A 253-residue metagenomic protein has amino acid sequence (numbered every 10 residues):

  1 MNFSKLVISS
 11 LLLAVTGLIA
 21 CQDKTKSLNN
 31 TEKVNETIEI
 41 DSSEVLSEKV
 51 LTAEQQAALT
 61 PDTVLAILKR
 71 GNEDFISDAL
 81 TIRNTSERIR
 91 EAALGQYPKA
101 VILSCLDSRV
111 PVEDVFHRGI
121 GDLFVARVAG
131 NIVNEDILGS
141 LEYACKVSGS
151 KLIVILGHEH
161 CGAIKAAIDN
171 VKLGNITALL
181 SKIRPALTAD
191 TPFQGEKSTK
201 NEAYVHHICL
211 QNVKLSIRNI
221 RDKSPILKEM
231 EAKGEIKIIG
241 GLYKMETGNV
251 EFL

Functional and structural regions predicted by a protein language model:
M1-I8: Bacterial N-terminal signal peptides that target proteins for export
G17-A20: C-terminal motif of bacterial Sec signal peptides marking the signal peptidase cleavage site
Q22-Y97, G121, G130-G139, Y143-S148 (+1 more regions): Divalent-metal-activated hydrolytic enzyme cores
S104-R109, A129-I132: Short glycine-enriched loops at secondary-structure junctions
E113: Portal/gating segments that form or line small-molecule/metal binding sites
H117-V125: Short helix-loop-beta junction
I155: Conserved functional hotspot residues or short segments at active or partner-binding sites across diverse domains
